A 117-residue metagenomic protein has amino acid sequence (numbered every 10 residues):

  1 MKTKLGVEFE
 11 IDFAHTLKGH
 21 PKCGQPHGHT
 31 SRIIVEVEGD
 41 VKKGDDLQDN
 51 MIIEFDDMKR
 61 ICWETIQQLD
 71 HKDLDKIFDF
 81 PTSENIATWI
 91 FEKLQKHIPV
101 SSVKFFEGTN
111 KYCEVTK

Functional and structural regions predicted by a protein language model:
M1-K117: Charge-rich, low-complexity N-terminal segments
